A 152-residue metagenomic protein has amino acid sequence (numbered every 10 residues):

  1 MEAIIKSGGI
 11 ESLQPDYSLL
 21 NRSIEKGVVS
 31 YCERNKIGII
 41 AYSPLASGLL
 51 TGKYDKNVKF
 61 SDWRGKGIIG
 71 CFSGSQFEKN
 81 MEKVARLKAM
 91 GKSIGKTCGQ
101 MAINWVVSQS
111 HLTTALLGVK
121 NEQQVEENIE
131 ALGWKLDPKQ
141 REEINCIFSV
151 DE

Functional and structural regions predicted by a protein language model:
M1-E152: Beta/alpha (TIM)-barrel catalytic core signal, keyed to glycine-rich beta->alpha loops juxtaposed to Asp/Glu that bind
